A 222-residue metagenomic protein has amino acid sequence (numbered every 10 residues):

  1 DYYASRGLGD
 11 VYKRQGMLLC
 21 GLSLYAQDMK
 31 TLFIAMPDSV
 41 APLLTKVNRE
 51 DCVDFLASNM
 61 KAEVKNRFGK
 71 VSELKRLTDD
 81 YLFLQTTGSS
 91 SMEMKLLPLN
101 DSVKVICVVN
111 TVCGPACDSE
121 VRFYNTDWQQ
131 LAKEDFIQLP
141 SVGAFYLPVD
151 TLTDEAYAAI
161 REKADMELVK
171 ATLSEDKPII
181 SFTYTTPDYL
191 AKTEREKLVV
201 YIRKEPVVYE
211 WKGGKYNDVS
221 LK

Functional and structural regions predicted by a protein language model:
D1-Q15: Single conserved hydrophobic/aromatic residue that forms the stacking wall/gate of nucleotide- or nucleobase-binding
L22-A26: Sec/Tat signal peptide C-region and signal peptidase I cleavage site
Q27-L99: Terminal domain-start segments
L84-Q85, T111-C117, I160, R195-V200: Short consensus segments that form the blades of beta-propeller domains, in both extracellular/periplasmic
D101-T111, D176-T183: Acidic/hydrophobic-patterned starts of short beta strands in beta-sheet-rich repeat architectures
K104-L139: Mid-length scaffold segments of soluble, non-membrane domains
E134-W211, N217-L221: Short aromatic loop motif centered on NTY/YTY
